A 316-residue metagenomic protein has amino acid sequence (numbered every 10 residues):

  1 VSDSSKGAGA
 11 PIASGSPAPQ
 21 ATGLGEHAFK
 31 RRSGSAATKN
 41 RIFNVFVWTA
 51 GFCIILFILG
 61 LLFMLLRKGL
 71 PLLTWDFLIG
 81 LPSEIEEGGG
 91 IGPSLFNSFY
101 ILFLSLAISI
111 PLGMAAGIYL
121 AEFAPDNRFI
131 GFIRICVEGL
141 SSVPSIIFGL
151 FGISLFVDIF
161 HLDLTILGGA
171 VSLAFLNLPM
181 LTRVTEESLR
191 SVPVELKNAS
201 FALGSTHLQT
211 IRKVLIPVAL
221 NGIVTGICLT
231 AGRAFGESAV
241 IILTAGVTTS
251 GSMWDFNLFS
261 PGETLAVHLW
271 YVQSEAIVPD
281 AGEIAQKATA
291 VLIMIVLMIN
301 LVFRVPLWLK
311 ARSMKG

Functional and structural regions predicted by a protein language model:
V1-A50, F303-G316: Transmembrane alpha-helical segments of polytopic membrane transport and secretion proteins
E26-T49, F63-S105, D126, Y271-E283: Periplasmic/extracellular loop-to-transmembrane helix junction in inner-membrane transport proteins
I85, G89, I241-I293: Interhelical loop and adjacent transmembrane-helix boundary motif in polytopic membrane transport permeases
S105-V137, L150, F303-R312: Transmembrane-helix boundary motif in ABC transporter permease subunits
L106, T185, H207-A245: Transmembrane alpha-helices
E138-A174: Generic hydrophobic transmembrane alpha-helix motif, especially the helices
P144, L203-G204, P217: Glycine/proline-centered hinge or cleavage motifs at structural transition points of membrane proteins
E186, R190, F201, C228 (+1 more regions): C-terminal transmembrane helix and the adjacent membrane-cytosol boundary/short C-terminal tail of inner/organellar
